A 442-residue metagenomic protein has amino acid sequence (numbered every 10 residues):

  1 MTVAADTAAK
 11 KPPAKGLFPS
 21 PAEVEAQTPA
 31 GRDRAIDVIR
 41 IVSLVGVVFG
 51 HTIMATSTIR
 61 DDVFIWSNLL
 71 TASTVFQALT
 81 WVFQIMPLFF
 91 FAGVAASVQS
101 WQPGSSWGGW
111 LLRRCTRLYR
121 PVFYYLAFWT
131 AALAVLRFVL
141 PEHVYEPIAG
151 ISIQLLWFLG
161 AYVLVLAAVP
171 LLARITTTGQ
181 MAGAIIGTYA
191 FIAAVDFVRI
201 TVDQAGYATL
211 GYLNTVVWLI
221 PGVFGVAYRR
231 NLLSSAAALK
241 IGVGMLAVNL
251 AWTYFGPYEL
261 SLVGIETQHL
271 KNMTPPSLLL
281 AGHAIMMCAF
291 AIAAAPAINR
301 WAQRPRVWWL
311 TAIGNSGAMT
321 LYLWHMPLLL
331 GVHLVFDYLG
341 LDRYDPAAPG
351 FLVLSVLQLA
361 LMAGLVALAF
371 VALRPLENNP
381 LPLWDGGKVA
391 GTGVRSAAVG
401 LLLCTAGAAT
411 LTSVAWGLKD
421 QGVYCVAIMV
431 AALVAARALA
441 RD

Functional and structural regions predicted by a protein language model:
T2-D442: Alpha-helical transmembrane segments and their immediate juxtamembrane cytosolic regions
